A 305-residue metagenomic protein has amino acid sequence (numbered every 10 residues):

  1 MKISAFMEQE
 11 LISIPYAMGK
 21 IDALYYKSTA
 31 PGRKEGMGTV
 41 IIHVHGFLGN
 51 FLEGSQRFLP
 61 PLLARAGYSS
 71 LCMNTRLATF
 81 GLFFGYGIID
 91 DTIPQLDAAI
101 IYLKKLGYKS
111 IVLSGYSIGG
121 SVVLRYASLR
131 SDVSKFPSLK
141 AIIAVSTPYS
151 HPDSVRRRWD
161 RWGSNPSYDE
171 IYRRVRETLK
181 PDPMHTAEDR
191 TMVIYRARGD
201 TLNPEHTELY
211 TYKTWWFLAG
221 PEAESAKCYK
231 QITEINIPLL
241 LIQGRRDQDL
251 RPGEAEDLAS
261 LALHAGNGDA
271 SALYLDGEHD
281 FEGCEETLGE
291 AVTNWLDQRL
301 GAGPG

Functional and structural regions predicted by a protein language model:
M1-E35: N-terminal cap/lid segment of alpha/beta-hydrolase-fold proteins
T29-T79: Short, surface-exposed "cap/lid" segments of acyl-processing enzymes
R76-V112: Catalytic nucleophile-loop/oxyanion-hole region of alpha/beta-hydrolase and closely related hydrolase-like folds
Y108-V175: Primarily recognizes the serine-hydrolase "nucleophile elbow" in alpha/beta-hydrolase and SGNH/GDSL folds
G163, D169-K230, I237: Alpha/beta-hydrolase
I235, L241-Q243: Short beta-strand/loop motif that positions the catalytic acidic residue of the alpha/beta-hydrolase fold
Q248-D257: Conserved alpha/beta-hydrolase "acid-adjacent" motif
L275-G289: Catalytic histidine-centered segment of alpha/beta-hydrolase-like enzymes
